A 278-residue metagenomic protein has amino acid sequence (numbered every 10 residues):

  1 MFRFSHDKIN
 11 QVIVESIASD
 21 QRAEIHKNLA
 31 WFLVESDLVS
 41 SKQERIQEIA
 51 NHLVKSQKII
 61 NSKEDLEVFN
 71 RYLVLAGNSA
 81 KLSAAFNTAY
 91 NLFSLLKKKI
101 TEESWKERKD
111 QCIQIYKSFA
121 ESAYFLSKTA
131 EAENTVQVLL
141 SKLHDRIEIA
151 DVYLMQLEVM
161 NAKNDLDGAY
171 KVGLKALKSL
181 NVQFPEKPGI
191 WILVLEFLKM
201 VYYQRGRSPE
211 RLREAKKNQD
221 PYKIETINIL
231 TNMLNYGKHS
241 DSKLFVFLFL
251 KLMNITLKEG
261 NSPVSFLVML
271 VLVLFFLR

Functional and structural regions predicted by a protein language model:
M1-N91, L95-E103, S179, W191-A215: Short secondary-structure boundary elements
V12, N51-S56, L75-L82, Q114-F125 (+5 more regions): Tandem amphipathic alpha-helical repeat scaffolds
Q21-I25, V68, T88, E131-N134 (+5 more regions): Alpha-helical positions within canonical tetratricopeptide repeat
R22, K42-I49, S62, V68-F69 (+7 more regions): Residues that mark the junctions of alpha-helical repeat units in TPR/alpha-solenoid scaffolds
S40-E44, N61-E64, E103-E107, L140 (+4 more regions): Structural signature of alpha-solenoid helical repeat scaffolds
L53-N61, E67-R71, N161-F247, R278: Amphipathic helix-loop-helix modules that constitute alpha-helical solenoid scaffolds
D65, A85, K128, D165 (+2 more regions): Residues in the short coil linking paired helices within alpha-helical repeat scaffolds
